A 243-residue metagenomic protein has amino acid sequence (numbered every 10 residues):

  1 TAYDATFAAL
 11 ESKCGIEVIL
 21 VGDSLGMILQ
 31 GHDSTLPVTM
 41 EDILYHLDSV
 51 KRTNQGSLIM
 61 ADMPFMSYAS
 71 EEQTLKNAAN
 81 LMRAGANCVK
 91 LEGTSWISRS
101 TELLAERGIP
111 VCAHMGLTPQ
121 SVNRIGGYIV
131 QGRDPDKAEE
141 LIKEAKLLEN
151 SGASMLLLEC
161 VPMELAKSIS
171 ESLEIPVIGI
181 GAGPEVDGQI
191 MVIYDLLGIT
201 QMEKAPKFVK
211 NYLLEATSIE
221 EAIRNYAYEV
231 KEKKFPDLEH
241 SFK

Functional and structural regions predicted by a protein language model:
T1-L213, T217-K243: Alpha/beta enzyme core
